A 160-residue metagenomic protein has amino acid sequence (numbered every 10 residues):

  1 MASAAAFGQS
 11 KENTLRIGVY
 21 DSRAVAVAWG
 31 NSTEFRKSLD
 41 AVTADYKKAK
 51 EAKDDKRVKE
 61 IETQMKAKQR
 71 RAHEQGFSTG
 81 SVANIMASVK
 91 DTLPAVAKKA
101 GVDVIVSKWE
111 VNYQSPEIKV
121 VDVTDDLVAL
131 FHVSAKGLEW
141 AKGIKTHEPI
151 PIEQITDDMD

Functional and structural regions predicted by a protein language model:
G8-D160: Amphipathic, charged alpha-helical segments and their helix-to-coil junctions in extracytoplasmic/peripheral assemblies
